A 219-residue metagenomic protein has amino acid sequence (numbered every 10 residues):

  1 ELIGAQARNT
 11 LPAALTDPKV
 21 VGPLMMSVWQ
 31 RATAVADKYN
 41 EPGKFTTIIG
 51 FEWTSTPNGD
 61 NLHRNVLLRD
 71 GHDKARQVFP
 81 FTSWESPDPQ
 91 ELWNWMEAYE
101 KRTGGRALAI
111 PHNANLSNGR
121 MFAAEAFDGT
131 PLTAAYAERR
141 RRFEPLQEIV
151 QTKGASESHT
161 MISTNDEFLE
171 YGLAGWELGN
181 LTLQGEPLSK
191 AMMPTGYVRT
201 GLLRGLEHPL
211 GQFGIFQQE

Functional and structural regions predicted by a protein language model:
E1-E219: Extended, charged catalytic domains and RNA/DNA-binding interfaces, predominantly in divalent-metal-using enzymes
